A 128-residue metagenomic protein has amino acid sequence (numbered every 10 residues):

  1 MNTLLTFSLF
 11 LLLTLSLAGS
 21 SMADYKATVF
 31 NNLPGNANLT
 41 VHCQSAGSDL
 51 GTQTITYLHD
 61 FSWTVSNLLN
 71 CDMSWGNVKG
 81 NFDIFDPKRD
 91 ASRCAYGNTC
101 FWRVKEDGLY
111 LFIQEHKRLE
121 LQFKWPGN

Functional and structural regions predicted by a protein language model:
N2-W63, D72-N128: Intrinsically disordered, low-complexity segments enriched in small/polar residues
N67-L69: Exposed beta-strand face motif in extracellular beta-rich ectodomains
